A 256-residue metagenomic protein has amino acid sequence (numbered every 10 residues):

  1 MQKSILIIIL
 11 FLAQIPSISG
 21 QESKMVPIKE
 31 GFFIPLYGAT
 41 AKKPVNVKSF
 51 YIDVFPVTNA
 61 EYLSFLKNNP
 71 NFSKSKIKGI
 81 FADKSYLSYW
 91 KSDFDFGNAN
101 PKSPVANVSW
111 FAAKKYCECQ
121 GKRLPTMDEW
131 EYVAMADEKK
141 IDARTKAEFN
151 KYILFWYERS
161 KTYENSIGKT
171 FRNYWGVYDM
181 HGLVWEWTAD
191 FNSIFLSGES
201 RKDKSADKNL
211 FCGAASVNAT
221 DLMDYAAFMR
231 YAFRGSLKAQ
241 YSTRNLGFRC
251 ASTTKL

Functional and structural regions predicted by a protein language model:
Q2-D128, M135, G235-L256: Extended beta-strand/loop cores of jelly-roll/beta-sandwich
P27, S92-A232, A239, R244: Functional-site microenvironments in short loops/helix caps that host divalent-cation chemistry
